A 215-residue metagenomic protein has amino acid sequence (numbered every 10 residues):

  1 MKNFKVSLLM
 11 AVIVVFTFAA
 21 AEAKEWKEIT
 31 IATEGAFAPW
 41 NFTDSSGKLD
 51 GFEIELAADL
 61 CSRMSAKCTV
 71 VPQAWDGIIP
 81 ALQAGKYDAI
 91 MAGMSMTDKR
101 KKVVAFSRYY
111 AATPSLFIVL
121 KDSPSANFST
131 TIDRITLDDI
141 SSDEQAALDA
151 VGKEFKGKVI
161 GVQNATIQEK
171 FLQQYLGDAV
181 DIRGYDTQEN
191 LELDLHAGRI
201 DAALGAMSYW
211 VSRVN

Functional and structural regions predicted by a protein language model:
K2-L9, A20-T69, S142-A150: N-terminal hydrophobic or amphipathic helices and topogenic motifs
W26, G35, G51, E55 (+11 more regions): Extracytoplasmic
G35-A38, L49-S62, F117-A179, R183-D186 (+1 more regions): Bilobed "Venus flytrap"/periplasmic-binding protein-like clamshell domains and structurally analogous long
I54-E55, T69-P80, A147, I182-A197: Short helix-initiation/N-cap motifs at beta->coil->alpha
A58, S62, K67-G152: Acidic, polar ligand-binding/catalytic clefts
V71, D88-G93, V180-R183, D201-A206: Paired acidic/hydrophobic, glycine-rich loop segments that form the ligand-binding mouth/hinge of periplasmic-binding
D76-P80, G93-V103, K170-Y175, E189-E192 (+1 more regions): A ligand-binding cleft/hinge motif common to bilobed small-molecule-binding domains
